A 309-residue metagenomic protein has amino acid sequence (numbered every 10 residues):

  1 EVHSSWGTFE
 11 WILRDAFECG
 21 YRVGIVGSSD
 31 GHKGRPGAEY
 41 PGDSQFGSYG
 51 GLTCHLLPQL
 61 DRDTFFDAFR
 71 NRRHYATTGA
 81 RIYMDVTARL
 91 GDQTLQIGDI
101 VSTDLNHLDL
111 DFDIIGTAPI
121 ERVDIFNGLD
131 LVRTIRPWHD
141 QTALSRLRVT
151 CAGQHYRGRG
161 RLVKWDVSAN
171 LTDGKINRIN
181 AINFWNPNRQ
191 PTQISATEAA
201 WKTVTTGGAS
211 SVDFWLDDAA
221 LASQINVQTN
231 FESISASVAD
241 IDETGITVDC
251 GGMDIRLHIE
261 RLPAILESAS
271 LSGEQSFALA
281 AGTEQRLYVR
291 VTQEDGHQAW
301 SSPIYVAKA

Functional and structural regions predicted by a protein language model:
E1-G7: The substrate-binding groove and active-site-proximal loops of carbohydrate-active enzymes, especially glycoside
E10-A309: C-terminal functional module detector
